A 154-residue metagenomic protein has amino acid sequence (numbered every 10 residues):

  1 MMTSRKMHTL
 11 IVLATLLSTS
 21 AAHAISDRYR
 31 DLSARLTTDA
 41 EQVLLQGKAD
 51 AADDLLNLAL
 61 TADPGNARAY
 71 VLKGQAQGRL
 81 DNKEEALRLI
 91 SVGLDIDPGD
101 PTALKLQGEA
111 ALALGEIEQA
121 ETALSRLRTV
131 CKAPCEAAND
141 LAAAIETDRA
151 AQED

Functional and structural regions predicted by a protein language model:
R28-S33, E121-D154: Terminal, low-structured helical/coil segments at or just beyond the last alpha-helical repeat
L45-Q46, R79-L80, A113-L114, V130 (+1 more regions): Register position in tetratricopeptide repeats
A59, V92-G93, R126-L127: Canonical positions in the second alpha-helix
A62, I96, T129-A133: Structural marker of alpha-solenoid helical repeat scaffolds
L72, L106, D140-A144: Canonical tetratricopeptide repeat
